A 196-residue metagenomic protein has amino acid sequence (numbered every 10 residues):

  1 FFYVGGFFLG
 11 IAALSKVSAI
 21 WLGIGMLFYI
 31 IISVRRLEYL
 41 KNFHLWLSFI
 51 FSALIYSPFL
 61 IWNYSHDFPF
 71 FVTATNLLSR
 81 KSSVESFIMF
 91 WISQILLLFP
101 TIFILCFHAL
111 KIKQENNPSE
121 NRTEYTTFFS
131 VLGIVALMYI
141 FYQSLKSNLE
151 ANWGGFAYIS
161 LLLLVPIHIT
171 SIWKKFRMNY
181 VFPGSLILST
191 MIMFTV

Functional and structural regions predicted by a protein language model:
F1, F7, I24-I31, P100-F103 (+1 more regions): Transmembrane alpha-helical segments
F1-V4, K41-F43, E124-Y125, R177-Y180: Membrane-helix interface segments
I11, L22-S147: Transmembrane-lumen/periplasm boundary regions of multi-pass, lipid-linked membrane glycan transferases
L14, I20, N148-F156: Replace "multi-pass membrane enzymes" with "multi-pass membrane proteins
F128-L137, S160-L161, G184-M191: Hydrophobic membrane-spanning alpha-helices of multi-pass integral membrane proteins
S171-V196: Signature aromatic-anchored transmembrane alpha helix within multi-pass, membrane-resident enzymes that catalyze glycan
